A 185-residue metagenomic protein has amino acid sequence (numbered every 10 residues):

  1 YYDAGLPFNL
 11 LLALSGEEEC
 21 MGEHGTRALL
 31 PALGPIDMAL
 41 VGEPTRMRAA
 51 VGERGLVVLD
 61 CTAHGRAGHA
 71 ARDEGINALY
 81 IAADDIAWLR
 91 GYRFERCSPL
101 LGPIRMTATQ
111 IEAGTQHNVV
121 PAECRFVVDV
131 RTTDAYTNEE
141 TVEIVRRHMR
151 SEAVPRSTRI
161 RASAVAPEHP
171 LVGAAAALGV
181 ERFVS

Functional and structural regions predicted by a protein language model:
Y1-V58, T62: Acidic/histidine-rich catalytic neighborhood of metal-dependent amide-processing enzymes
P44, A49-V51, D60-S185: Metal-dependent amide/peptide-bond hydrolase catalytic core, centered on the "pita-bread" metallohydrolase fold
